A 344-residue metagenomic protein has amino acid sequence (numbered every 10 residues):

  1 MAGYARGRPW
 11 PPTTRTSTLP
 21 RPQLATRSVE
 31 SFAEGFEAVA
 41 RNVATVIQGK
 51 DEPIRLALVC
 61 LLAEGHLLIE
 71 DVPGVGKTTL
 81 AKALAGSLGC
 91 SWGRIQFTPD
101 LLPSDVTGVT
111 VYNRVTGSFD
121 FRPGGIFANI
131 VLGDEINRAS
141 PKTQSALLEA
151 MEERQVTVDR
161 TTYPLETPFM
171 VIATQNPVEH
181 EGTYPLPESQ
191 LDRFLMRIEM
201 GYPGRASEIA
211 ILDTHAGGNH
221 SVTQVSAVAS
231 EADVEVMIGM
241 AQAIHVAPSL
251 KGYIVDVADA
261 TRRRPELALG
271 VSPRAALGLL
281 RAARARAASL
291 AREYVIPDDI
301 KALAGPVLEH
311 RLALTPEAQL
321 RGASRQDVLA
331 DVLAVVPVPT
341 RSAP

Functional and structural regions predicted by a protein language model:
R6, W10-T26, E30, T261-P344: C-terminal engagement/docking regions of AAA+ P-loop ATPases
E30-V72: Pre-Walker A (pre-P-loop) alpha-helix and adjacent loop at the N terminus of AAA/AAA+ ATPase modules, a conserved
L56-V59, Y112-L132, T161: Conserved alpha-helical scaffold flanking the Walker A/P-loop in AAA+ ATPase domains
L58-T98: Walker A/P-loop
D71, D134-E135, A146: Walker B catalytic acidic pair
V72, V106, T174: P-loop (Walker A) phosphate-binding loop of NTP-binding proteins
S87-V115: AAA+/P-loop NTPase substrate/partner-engagement loops
N113-S118, A139, M151-I244, R284-S289: Canonical AAA+ ATPase core
